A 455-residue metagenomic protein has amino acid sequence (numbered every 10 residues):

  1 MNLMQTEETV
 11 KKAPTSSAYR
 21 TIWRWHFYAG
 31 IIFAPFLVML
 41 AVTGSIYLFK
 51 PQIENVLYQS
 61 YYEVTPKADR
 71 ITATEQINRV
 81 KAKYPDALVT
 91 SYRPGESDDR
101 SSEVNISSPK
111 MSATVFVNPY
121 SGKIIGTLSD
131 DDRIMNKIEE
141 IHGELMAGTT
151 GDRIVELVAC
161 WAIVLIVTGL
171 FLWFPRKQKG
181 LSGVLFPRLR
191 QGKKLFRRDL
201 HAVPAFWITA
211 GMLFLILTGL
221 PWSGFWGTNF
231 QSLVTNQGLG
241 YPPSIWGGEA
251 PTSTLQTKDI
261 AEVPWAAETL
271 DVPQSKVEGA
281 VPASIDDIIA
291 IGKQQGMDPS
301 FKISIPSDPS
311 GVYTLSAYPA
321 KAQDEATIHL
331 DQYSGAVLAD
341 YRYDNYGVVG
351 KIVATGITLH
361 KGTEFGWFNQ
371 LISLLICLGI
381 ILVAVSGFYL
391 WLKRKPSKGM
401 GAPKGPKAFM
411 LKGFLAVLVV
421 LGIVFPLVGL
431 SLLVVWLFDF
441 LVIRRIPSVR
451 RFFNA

Functional and structural regions predicted by a protein language model:
N2-A455: Conserved histidines in hydrophobic membrane contexts and catalytic metal-binding motifs
